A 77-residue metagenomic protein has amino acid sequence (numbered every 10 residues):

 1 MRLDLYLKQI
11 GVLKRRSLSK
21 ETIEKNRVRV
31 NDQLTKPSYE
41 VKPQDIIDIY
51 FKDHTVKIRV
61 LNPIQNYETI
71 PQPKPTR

Functional and structural regions predicted by a protein language model:
R2-L5, Q9, S17-R77: Strongly charged
